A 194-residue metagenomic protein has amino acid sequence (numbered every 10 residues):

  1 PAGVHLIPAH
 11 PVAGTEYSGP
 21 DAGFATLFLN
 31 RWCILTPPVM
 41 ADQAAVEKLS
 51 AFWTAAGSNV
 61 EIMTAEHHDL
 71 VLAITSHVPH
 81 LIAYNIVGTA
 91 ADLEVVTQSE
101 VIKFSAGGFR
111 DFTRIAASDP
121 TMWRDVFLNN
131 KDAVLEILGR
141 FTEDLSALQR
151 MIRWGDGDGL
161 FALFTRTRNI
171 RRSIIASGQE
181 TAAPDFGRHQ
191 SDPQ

Functional and structural regions predicted by a protein language model:
P1-L27: Rossmann-fold NAD(P)-binding glycine/threonine-rich loop
E16, A41-D42, V134: Alpha-helix N-cap/loop-to-helix initiation residues
L27-R114: Internal alpha-helical scaffold of NAD(P)-dependent oxidoreductase catalytic cores
I82, A91, L145-S146, I170-R172: A short hydrophobic/aromatic micro-motif that marks alpha-helical segments and, especially, helix-coil
Q98-T167: Interdomain hinge/lid region at the active-site interface of Rossmann-like NAD(P)-dependent oxidoreductases
A147-P193: C-terminal helix-rich "cap/oligomerization" subdomain common to oxidoreductases
